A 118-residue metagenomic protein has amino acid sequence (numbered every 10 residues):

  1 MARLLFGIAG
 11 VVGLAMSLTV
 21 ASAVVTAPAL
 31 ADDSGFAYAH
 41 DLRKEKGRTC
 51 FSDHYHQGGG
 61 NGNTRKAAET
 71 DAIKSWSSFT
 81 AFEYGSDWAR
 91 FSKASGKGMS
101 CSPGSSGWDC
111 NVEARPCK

Functional and structural regions predicted by a protein language model:
M1-S17: Bacterial N-terminal signal peptides that target proteins for export
A2-G7, V25-K118: Domain-level marker for long, solvent-exposed, non-transmembrane regions
V11-G13, S22, P103: Sterically constrained small-residue positions within well-ordered secondary structures of folded domains
A15-P28: C-terminal segment of classical bacterial N-terminal signal peptides
